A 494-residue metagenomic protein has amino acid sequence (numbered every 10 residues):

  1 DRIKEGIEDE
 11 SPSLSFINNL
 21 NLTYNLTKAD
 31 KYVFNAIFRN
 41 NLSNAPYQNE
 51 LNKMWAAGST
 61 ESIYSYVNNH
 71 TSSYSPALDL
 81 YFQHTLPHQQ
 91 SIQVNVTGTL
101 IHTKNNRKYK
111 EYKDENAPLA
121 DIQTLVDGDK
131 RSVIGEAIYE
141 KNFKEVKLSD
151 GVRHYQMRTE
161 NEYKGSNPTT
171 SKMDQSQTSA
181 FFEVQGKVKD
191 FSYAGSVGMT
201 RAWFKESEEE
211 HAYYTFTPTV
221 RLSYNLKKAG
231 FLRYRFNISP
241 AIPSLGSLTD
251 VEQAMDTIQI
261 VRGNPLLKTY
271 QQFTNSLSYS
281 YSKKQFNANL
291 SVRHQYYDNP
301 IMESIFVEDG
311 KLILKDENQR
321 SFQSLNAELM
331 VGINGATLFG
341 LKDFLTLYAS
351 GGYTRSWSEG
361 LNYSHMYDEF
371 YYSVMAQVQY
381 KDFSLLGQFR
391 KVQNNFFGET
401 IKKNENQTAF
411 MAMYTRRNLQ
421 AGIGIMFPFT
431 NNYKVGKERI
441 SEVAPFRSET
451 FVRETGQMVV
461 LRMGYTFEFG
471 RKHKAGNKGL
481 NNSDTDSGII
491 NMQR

Functional and structural regions predicted by a protein language model:
D1-R2, A45-S59, N105-K113, E160-T169 (+9 more regions): Outer-membrane beta-barrel translocator domains and adjoining extracellular loop/strand segments of Gram-negative
E8-P12, N68-Y74, Q123-R131, P168-S176 (+7 more regions): Replace "Gram-negative outer membrane beta-barrel proteins" with "bacterial and organellar outer membrane beta-barrel
S15-A45, Y66-E209, N225, N289-H294 (+2 more regions): Face-selective signature of the C-terminal outer-membrane beta-barrel domain
A180-G186, F216-Y224, N275, Y279 (+5 more regions): Feature captures outer-membrane beta-barrel proteins of Gram-negative bacteria and organelles
H211, G230, P240-N289, Y296 (+2 more regions): Outer-membrane beta-barrel signature, preferentially recognizing the C-terminal barrel domain of Gram-negative
H294-Y297, I301, D316-N395: Gram-negative outer-membrane beta-barrel transporters
G351-S358, F370-T415, Q420, G424-R447: C-terminal beta-barrel architecture of Gram-negative outer-membrane proteins
R416-R494: C-terminal beta-signal and adjacent terminal beta-strands/loops of Gram-negative outer-membrane beta-barrel proteins
